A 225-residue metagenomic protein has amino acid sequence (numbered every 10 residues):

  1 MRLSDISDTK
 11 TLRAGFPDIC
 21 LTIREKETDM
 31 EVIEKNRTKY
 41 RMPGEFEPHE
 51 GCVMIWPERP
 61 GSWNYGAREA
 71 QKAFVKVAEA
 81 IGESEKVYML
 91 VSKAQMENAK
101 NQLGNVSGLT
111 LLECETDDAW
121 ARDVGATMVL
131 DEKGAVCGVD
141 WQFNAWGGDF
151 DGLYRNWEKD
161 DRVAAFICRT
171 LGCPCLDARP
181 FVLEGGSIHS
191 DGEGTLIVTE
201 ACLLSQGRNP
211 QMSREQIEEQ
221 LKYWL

Functional and structural regions predicted by a protein language model:
R2-D8, P17: Intrinsically disordered, low-complexity segments enriched in serine/proline and basic residues
S7-K10, E50: Residue-level detector of alpha-helical transmembrane segments in integral membrane proteins
G15-D29: Short, Lys/Arg-enriched N-terminal segments with co-localized hydrophobic residues within the first ~10-30 amino acids
D29-L225: The feature marks the mature, well-folded catalytic cores of soluble enzymes
